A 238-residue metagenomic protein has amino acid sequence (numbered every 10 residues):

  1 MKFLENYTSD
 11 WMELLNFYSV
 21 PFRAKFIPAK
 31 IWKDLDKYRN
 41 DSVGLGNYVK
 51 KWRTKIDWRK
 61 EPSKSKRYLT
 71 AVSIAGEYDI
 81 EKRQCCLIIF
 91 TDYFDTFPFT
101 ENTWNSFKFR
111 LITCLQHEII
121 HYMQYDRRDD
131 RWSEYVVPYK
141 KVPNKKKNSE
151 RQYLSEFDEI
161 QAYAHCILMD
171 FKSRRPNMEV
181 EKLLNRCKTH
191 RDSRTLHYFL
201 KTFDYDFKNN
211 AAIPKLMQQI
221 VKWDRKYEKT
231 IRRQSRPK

Functional and structural regions predicted by a protein language model:
F3-E5, F17: Proteolytic processing junctions in secreted/extracellular precursors, especially proprotein convertase/trypsin-like
Y7, D36, K146-K238: Long, well-structured alpha-helical subdomains associated with metal-dependent extracellular/ecto-lumenal hydrolases
P28-K51: Zn2+-dependent metallopeptidase catalytic core
E61-S63, F94-D95, D129, M169-F171: Short, solvent-exposed loop/turn segments at secondary-structure junctions
R67-F109, Y125: Active-site scaffold of zinc-dependent metalloenzymes
F109, Y125-L154: Post-HEXXH active-site segment of zinc metalloproteases
T113-D126: Active-site recognition of the HExxH zinc-binding catalytic motif
